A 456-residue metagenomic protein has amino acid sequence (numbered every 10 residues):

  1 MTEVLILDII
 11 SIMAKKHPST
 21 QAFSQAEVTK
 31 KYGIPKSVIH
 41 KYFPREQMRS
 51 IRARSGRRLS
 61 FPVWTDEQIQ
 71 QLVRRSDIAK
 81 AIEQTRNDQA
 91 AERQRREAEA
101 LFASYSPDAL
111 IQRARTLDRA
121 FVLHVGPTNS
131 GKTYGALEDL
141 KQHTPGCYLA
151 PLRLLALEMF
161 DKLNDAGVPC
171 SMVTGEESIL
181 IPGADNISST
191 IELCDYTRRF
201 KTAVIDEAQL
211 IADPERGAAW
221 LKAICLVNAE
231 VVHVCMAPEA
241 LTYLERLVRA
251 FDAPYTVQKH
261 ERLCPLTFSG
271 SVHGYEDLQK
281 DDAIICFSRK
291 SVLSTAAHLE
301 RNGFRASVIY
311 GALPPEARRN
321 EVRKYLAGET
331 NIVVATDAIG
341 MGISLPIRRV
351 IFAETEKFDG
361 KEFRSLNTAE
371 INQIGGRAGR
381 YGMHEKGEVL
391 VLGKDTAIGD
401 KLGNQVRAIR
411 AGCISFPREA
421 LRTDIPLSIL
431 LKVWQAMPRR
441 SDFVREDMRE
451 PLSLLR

Functional and structural regions predicted by a protein language model:
A26, F43-I78: Short helix-start
P145-A156, V234, L278-L299: Conserved strand-helix element at the start of the C-terminal RecA-like helicase core
L163-T197: Inter-Walker segment of RecA-like/P-loop motor cores
A212-H260: Post-DEXD/H (motif II) to motif III coupling segment of the RecA-like Helicase ATP-binding lobe
A253-A296: Conserved interdomain linker/interface between the two RecA-like ATPase lobes of SF2 helicase motors
G311-A312, G328-N331, D337-G382: Conserved RecA-like helicase motor core of SF1/SF2 enzymes
N367-V406: Conserved segment of the helicase C-terminal RecA-like domain
I409-R456: Long, largely alpha-helical accessory region at the distal end of helicase-like NTP-driven motors
